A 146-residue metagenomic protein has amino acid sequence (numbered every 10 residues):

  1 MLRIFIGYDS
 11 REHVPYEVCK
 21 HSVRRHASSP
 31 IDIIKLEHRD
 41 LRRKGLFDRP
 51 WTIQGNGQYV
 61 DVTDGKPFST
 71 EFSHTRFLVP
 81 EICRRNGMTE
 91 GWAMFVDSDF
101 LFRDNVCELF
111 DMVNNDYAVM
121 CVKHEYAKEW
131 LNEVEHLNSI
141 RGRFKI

Functional and structural regions predicted by a protein language model:
M1-I146: Glycosyltransferase catalytic domains, chiefly GT-A lineage
